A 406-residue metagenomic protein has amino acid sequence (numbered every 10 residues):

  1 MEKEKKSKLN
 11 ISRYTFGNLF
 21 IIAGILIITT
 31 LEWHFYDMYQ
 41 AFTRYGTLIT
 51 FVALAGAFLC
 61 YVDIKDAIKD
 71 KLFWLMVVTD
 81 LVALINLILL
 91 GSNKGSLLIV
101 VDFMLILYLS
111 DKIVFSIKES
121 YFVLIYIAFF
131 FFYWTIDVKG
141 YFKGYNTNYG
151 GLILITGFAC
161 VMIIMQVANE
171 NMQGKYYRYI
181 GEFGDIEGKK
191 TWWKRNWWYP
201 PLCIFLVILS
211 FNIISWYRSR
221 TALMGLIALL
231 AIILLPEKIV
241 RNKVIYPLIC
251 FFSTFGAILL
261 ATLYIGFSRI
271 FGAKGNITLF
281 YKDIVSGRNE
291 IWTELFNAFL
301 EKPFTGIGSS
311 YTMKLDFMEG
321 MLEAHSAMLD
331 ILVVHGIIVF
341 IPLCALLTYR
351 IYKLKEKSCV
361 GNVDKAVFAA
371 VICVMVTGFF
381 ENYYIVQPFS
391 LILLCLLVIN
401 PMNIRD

Functional and structural regions predicted by a protein language model:
M1-I85, L105-L124, I164-Y199, C359-V360 (+1 more regions): Transmembrane signal-anchor hairpin modules in multi-pass inner-membrane enzymes, especially those that act on
I28-M38, I136-K143, M313-D330: Juxtamembrane membrane-water interface segments that cap and precede transmembrane helices
F42-L59, S96-L107, Y149-A159, M224-A231 (+3 more regions): Membrane-embedded alpha-helical segments of multi-pass membrane proteins, especially the transmembrane helices
I64-L72, I337-M375: Hydrophobic transmembrane alpha-helices and their immediate junctions
D80-L81, V100-Y108, K112-Y141, Y145-E237 (+1 more regions): Alpha-helical transmembrane segments of multi-pass inner-membrane proteins
M162, D364-T377, Y383-D406: Transmembrane alpha-helices of multi-pass inner-membrane enzymes
W216, L234-L279, F296-E301: A membrane-periplasm/extracellular boundary helix in multi-pass inner-membrane enzymes that assemble envelope glycans
I277-H335: Long extracytoplasmic/lumenal interhelical loops at the membrane interface of multi-pass membrane proteins
